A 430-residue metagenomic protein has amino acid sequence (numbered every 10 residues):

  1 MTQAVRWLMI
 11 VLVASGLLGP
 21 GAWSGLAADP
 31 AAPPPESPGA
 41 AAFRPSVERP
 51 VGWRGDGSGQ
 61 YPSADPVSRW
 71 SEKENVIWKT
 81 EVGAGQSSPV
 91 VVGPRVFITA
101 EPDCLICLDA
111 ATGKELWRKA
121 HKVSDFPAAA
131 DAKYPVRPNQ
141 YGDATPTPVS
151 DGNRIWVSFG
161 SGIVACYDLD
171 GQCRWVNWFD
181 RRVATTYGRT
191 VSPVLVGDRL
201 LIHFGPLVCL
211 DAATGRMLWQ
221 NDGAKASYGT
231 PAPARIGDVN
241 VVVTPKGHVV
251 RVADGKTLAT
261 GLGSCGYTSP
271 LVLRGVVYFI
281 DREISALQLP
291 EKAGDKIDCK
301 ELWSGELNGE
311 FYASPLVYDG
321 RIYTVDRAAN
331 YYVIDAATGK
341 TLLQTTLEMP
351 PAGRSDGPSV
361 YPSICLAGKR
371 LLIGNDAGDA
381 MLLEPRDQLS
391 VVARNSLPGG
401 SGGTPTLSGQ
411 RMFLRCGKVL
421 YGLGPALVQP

Functional and structural regions predicted by a protein language model:
M1-V5: N-terminal secretory signal peptides that target proteins for export/translocation
L8-G21: Bacterial N-terminal signal peptides
W23-P430: Noncatalytic, solvent-exposed loop/strand surfaces of beta-propeller-type extracellular/periplasmic domains
